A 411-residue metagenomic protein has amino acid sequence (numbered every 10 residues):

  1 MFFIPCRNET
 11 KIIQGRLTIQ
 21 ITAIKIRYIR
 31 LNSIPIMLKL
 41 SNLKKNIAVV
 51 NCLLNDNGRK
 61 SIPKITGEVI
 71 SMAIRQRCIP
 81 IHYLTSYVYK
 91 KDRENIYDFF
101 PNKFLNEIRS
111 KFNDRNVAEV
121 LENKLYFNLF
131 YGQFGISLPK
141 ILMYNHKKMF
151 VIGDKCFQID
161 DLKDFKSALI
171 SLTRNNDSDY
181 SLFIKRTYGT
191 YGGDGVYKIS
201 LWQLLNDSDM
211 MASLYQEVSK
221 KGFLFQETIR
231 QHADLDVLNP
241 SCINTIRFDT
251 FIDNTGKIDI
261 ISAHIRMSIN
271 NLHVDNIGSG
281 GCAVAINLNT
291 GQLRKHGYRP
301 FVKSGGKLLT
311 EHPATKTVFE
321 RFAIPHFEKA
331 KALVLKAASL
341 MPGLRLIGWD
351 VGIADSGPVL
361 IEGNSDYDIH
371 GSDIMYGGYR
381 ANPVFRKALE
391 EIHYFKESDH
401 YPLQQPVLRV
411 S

Functional and structural regions predicted by a protein language model:
F2-F3, Y28: Aromatic (phenylalanine/tyrosine) cluster motif
K45-L172, V334: Conserved N-proximal alpha/beta basic substrate-recognition cap immediately N-terminal to, or forming the N-lobe
K148, F157, D179-M211: Glycine-rich phosphate-binding loop of ATP-grasp-fold ATP-dependent ligases
L162-N175, G189-Y191, G222-H232: Extended, Lys/Arg-enriched charged tracts that mediate electrostatic binding to polyanionic substrates
S178-L182, S208-R299: Phosphate-binding site of ATP-dependent enzymes
Q292-P313: A glycine-rich, aromatic-flanked flexible loop/lid motif
G306-A332, S339-L344, I353-S411: C-terminal active-site "lid" helix and adjoining low-complexity regulatory extension at the edge of ATP-using catalytic
